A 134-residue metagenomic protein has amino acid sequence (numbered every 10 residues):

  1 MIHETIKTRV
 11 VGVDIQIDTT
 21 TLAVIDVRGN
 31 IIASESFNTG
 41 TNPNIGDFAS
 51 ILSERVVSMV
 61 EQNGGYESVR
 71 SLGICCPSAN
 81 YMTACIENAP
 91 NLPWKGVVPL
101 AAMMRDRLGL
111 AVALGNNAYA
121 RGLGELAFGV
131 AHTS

Functional and structural regions predicted by a protein language model:
M1-S34: Gly/Thr-rich phosphate-binding beta-strand-loop-beta motif of the actin/hexokinase/Hsp70
H3-T5, Y66, H132: Short, flexible hinge/linker loops that cap or flank conserved catalytic cores
D14, G29, Y66, M104-D106: A generic structural signal for short, solvent-exposed coil/turn residues that cap or connect secondary-structure
D26-R28, A33-P43, V56: Internal alpha/beta scaffold segment
G40-S53, V57, E61, S68-S134: Glycine-rich phosphate-binding loop and adjoining helix at the ATP-binding site of ATP-dependent phosphoryl-transfer
